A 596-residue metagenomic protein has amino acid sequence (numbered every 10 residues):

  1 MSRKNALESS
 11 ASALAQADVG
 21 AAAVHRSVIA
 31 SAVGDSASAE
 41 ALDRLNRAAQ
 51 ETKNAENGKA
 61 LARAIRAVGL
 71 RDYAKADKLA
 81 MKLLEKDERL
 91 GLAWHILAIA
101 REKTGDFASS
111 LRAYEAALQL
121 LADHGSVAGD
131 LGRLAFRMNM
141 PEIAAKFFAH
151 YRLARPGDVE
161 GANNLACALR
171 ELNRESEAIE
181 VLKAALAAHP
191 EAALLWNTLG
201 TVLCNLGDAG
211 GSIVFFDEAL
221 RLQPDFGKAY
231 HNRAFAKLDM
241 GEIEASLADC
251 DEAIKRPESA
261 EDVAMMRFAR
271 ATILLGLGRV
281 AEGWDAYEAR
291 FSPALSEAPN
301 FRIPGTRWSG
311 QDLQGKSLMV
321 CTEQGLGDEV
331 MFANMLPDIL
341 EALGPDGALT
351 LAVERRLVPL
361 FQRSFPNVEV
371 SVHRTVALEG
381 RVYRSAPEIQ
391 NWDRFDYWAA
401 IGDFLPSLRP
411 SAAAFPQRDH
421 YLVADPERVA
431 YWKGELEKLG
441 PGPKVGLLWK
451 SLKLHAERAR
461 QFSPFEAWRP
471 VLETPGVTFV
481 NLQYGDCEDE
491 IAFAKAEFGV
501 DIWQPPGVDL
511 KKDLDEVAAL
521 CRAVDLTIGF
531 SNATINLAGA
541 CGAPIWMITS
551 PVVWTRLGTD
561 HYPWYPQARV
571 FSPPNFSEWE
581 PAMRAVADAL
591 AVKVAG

Functional and structural regions predicted by a protein language model:
M1-L526, T534-I535, G539-G596: Alpha-helical solenoid repeat scaffolds of the TPR/TPR-like class and their adjacent stem/linker regions that mediate
